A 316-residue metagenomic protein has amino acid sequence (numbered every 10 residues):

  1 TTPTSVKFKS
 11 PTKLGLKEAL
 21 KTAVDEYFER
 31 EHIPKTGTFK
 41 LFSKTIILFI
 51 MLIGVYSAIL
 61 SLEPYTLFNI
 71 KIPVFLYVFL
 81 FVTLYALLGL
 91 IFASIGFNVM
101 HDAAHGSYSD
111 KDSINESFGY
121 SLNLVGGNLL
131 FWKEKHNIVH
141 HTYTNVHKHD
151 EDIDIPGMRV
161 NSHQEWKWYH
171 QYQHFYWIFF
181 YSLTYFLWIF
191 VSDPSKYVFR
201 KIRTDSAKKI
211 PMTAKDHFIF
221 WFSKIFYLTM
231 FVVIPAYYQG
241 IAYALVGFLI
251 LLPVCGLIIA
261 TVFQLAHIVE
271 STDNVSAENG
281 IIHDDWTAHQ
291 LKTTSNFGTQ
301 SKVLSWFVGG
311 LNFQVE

Functional and structural regions predicted by a protein language model:
T2-E26, L183-R200: Short, charged cytosolic
T4-L14, H32-K35, V125-L129, K148: Short intracellular "coupling" helices and adjacent cytoplasmic loop segments at the cytosolic face of multi-pass
K21, D25-S43: Membrane-interface, cytosolic juxtamembrane amphipathic helix immediately N-terminal to a transmembrane helix, enriched
E29-I33, P73-F75, Y108, Y169 (+3 more regions): Helix-boundary and loop/linker segments of multi-pass membrane transporters
K35-G96, N123-L124, H174-F186, P211-V262: Alpha-helical bilayer-embedded segments of polytopic membrane proteins, i.e., transmembrane/intramembrane helices
L62-T66, A103-Y108, K196-F199, Y238 (+2 more regions): Membrane-interfacial segments
L87-M212, E278-E316: Membrane-embedded catalytic scaffold of the fatty acid hydroxylase/desaturase
I250-G256, F263-T287: Active/binding-pocket-proximal capping segment
